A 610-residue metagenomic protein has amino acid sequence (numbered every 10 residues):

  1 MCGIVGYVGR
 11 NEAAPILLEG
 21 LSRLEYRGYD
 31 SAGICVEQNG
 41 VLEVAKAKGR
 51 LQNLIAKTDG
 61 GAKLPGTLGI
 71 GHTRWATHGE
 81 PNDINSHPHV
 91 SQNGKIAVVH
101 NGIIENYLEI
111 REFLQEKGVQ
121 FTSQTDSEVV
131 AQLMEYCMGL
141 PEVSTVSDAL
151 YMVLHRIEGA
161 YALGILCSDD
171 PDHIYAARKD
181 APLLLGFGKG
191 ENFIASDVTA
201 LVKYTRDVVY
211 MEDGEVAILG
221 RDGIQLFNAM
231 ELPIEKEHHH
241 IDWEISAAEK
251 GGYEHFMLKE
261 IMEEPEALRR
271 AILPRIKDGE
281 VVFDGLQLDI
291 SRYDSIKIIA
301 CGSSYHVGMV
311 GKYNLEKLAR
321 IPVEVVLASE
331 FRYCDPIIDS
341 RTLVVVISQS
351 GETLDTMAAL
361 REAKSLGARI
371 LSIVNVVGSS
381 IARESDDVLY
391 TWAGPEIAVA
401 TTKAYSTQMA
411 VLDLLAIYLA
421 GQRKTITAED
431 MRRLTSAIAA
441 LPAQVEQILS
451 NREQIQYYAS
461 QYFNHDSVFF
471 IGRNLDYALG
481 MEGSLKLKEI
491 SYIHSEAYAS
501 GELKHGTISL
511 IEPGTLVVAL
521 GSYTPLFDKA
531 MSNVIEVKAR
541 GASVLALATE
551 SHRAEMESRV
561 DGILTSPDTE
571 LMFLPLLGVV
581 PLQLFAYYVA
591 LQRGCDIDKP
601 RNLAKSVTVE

Functional and structural regions predicted by a protein language model:
M1-K250, E254-H255, E263-P274, D278-R292 (+8 more regions): Conserved short alpha-helical segments that host acidic/polar catalytic motifs at enzyme active sites
T67, G71-I84, A271-L288, G311-I347 (+2 more regions): Glycine-rich oxoanion-binding loops at beta->alpha junctions
L68, I96, S295-K297, L343 (+3 more regions): Structural motif
G186-F187, V307-G308, E324-V325, L354-M357 (+9 more regions): Extended hydrophobic-aromatic, low-complexity segments
E231, S543, T569-E610: Generic C-terminus detector
E264-L268, I272-K297, D387-L516, A590-E610: Active-site phosphate/pyrophosphate-binding segments
S291-A440, L520-P567, F585: Glycine-rich phosphate-binding loops that contact phosphosugars or nucleotide phosphates
